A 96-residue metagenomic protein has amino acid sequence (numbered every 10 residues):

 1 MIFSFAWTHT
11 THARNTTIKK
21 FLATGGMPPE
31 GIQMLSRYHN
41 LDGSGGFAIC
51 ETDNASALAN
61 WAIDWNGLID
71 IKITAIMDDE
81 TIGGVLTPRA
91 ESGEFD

Functional and structural regions predicted by a protein language model:
M1-L35, H39-S44, D53-S56, M77-D96: Short S/T/G/P-rich N-terminal loop/turn motif that feeds into the first structured element of a domain
N15-T16, A59, D70-K72: A short, polar/proline- and glycine-enriched secondary-structure boundary/capping micro-motif
G26-P28, W65-K72: A common structural junction motif
D42-G45, N66-L68: Short connector loops at helix/strand junctions that flank enzyme active sites, especially segments positioning acidic
A57-W65: Short, electropositive alpha-helical surface patch
